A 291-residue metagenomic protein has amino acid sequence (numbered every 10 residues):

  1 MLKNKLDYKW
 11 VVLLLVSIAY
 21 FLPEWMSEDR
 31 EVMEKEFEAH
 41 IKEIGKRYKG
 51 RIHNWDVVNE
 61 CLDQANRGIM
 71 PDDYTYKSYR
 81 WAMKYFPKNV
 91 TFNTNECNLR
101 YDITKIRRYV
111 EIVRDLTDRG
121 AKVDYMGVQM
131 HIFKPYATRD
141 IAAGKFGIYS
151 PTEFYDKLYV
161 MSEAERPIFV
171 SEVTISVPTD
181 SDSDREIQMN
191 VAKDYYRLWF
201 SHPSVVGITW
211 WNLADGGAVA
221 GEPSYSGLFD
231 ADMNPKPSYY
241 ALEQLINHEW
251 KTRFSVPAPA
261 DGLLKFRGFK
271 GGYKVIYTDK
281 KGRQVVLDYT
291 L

Functional and structural regions predicted by a protein language model:
N4-Y8, K49-N54, F86-T91, A121-D124 (+2 more regions): Short, well-ordered coil/turn segments that N-cap beta-strands
L13-V16, V57-E60, C97-R100, V128-F133 (+2 more regions): Active-site beta-loop-alpha junctions enriched in small/polar residues
F21-V90, T94-E111, Y136-T152, D182-I187 (+2 more regions): Active-site cleft segment of glycoside hydrolase catalytic domains centered on the general acid/base Glu
I44, W55, A82, M126 (+3 more regions): Conserved, mostly hydrophobic/aromatic
S171-E172, I187-P223: Substrate-binding cleft of secreted/luminal carbohydrate-active enzymes
D230-E249: Catalytic cores of secreted or luminal carbohydrate-active enzymes
V256-G268, Y273: Glycine-centered loop-to-beta-strand initiation motif
K280-L291: Structured interaction patches on ligand/partner-binding surfaces of diverse proteins
